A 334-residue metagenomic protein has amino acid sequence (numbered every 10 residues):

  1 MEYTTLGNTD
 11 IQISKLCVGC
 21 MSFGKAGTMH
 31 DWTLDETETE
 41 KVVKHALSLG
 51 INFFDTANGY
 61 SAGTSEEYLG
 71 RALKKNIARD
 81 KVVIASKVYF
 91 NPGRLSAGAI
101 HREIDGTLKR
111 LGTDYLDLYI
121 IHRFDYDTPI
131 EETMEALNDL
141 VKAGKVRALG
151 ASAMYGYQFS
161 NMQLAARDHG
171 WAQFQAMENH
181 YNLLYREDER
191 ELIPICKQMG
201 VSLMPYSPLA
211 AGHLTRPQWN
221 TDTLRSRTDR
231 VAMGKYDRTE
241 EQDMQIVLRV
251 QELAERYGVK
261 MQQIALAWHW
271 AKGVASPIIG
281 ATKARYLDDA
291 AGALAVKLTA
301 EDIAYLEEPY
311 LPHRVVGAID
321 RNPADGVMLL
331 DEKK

Functional and structural regions predicted by a protein language model:
M1, Q198, D222, S226-E252 (+3 more regions): Terminal-tail/helix-coil boundary detector
M1-V82, K142, K333-K334: N-terminal binding-site loop/beta-alpha segment at the start of enzyme catalytic domains that lines or forms
L6, V18, T39, F54 (+13 more regions): Conserved, mostly hydrophobic/aromatic
C20, T56-N58, S86-V88, I120-R123 (+4 more regions): A cross-domain feature marking catalytic cores of carbohydrate-active enzymes and several ubiquitous metabolic/repair
A26, N91-E191, Q198-S202: Glycine/proline-rich, positively charged, aromatic-decorated active-site loop/lid region on the catalytic face
V43, E66, G70, I104-L108 (+7 more regions): Generic structural signal for well-ordered alpha-helices, preferentially at hydrophobic/aromatic core positions
D188-R225, K260: Aromatic-lined glycan-binding groove of carbohydrate-active enzymes
